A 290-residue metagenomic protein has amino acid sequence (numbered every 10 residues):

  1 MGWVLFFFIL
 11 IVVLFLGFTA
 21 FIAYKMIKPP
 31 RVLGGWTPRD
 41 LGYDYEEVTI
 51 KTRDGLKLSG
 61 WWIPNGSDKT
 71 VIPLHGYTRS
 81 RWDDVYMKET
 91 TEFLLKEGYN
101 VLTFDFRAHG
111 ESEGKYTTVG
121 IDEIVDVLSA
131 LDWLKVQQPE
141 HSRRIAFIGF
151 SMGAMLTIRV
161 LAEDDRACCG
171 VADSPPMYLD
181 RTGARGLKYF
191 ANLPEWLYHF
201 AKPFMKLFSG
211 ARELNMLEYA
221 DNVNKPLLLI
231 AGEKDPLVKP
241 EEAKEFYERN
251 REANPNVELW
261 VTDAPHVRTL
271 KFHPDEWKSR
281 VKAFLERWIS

Functional and structural regions predicted by a protein language model:
W3-K51, L58-W61: An N-terminal hydrophobic leader/cap segment in hydrolases
Y77-E92, F106: The serine-hydrolase catalytic nucleophile loop
T91-E113: Conserved alpha/beta-hydrolase
T117-Q138: Alpha/beta-hydrolase active-site loop
R159-S209: Hydrolase active-site cap/lid region
V223, L229-A231, D235: Short beta-strand/loop motif that positions the catalytic acidic residue of the alpha/beta-hydrolase fold
K225, K239-R249: Short alpha-helix in the alpha/beta-hydrolase fold that links the catalytic acid
A264-D275: Catalytic histidine-centered segment of alpha/beta-hydrolase-like enzymes
